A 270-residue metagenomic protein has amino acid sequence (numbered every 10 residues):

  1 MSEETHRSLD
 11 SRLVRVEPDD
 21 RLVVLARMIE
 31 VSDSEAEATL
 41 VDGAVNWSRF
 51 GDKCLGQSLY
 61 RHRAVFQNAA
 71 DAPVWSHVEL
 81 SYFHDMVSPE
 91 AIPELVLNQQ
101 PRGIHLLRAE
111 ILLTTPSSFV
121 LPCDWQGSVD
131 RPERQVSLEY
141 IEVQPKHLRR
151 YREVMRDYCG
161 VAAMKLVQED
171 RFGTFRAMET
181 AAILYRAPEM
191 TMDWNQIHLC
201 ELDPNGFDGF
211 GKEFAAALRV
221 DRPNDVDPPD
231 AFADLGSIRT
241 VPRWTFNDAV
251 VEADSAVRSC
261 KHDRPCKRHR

Functional and structural regions predicted by a protein language model:
M1-N224, P229-R270: Short S/T/G/P-rich N-terminal loop/turn motif that feeds into the first structured element of a domain
